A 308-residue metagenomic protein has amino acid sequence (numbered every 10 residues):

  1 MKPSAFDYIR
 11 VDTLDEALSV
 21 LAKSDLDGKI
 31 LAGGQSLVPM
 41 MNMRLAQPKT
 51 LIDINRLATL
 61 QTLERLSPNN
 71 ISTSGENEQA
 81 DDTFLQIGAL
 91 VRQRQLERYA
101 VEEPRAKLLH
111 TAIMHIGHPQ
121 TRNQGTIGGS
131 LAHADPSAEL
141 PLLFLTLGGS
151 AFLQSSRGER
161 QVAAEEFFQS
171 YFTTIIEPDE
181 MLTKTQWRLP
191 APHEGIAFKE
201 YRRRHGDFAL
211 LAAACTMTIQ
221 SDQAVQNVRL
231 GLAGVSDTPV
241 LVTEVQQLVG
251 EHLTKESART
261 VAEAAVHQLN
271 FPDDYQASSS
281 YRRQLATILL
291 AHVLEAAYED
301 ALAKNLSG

Functional and structural regions predicted by a protein language model:
M1-G308: C-terminal structural segment of proteins
